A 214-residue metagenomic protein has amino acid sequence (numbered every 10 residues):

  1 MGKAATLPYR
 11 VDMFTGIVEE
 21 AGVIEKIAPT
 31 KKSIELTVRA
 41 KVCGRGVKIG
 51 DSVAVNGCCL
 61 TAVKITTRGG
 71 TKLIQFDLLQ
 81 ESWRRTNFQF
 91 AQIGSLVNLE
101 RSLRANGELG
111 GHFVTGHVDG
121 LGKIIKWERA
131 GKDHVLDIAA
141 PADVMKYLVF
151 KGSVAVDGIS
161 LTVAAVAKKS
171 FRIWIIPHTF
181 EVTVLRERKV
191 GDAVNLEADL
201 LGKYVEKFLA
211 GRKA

Functional and structural regions predicted by a protein language model:
A5-L7: Short, low-complexity intrinsically disordered segments enriched in A/P/G/S/L with frequent Arg, especially at protein
Y9-A214: Conserved loop->alpha-helix
